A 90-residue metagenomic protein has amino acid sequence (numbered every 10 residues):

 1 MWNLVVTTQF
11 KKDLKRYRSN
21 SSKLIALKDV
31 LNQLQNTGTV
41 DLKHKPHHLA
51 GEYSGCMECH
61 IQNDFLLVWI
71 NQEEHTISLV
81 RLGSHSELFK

Functional and structural regions predicted by a protein language model:
M1-N63, Q72-S78, L88-K90: Basic, Lys/Arg-enriched alpha-helical interface segments
V68-W69: Acidic, metal-associated active-site segment
G83: Residues forming the ATP-binding cleft of Hanks-type serine/threonine protein kinase domains
